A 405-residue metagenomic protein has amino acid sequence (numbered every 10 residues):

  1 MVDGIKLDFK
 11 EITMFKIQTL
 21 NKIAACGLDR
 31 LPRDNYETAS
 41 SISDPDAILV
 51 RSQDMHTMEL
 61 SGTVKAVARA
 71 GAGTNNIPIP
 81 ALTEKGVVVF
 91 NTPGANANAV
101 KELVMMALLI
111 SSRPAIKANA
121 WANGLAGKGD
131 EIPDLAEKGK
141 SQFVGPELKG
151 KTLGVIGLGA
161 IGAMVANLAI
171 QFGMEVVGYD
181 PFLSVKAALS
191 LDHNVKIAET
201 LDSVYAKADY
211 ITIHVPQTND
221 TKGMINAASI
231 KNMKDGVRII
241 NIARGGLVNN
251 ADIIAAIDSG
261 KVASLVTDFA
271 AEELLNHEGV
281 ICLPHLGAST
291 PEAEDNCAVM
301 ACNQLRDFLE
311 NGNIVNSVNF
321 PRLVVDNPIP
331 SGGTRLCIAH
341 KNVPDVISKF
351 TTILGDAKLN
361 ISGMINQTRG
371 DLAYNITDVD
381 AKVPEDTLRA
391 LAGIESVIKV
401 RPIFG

Functional and structural regions predicted by a protein language model:
F9-T92, A206, N226-A228, R238 (+4 more regions): An N-terminal-biased, well-structured beta-alpha scaffold segment characteristic of Rossmann-like dinucleotide-binding
K10, H56-M58, P181-E273, S289: Rossmann-like adenosine-cofactor binding region
P93-T152, N316-S317: Phosphate-binding beta-alpha-beta segment of Rossmann-like dinucleotide-binding domains, i.e., the NAD(P)
K101-A120, N167-M174, M300-N313, T351-G355: Oxidoreductase and adenylate-handling cofactor-binding alpha/beta cores
L158-G159: Glycine-rich Rossmann-fold phosphate-binding loop(s) that bind the pyrophosphate of adenine dinucleotide cofactors
G162-A163: N-terminal Rossmann-fold NAD(P) dinucleotide-binding loop
K231, D235-P330, Y374-I376, F404: Rossmann-like dinucleotide-binding domain for NAD(H)/NADP(H)
N319-G405: A conserved regulatory-domain signal marking ACT and ACT-like small-molecule sensing domains and adjacent regulatory
